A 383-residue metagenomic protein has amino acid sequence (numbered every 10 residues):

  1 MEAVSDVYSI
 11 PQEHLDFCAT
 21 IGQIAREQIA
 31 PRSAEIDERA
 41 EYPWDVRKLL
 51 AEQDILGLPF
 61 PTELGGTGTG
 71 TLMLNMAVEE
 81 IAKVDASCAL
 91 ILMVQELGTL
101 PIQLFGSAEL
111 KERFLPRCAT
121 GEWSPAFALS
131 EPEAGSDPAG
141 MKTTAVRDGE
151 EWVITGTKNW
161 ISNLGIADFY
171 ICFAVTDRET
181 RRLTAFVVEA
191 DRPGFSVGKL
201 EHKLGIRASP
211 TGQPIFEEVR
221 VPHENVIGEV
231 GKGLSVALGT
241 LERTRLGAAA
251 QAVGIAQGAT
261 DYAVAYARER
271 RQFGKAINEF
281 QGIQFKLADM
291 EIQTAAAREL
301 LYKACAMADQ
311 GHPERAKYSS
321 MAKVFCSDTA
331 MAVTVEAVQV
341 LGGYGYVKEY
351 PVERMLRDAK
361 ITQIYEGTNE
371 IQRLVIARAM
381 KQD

Functional and structural regions predicted by a protein language model:
M1-V84, C88-A89, M93, F105-L110 (+6 more regions): Alpha-helical interface subdomain recognition
T69, D137-A139, N163-D168, R181-R182 (+2 more regions): Short glycine/proline-enriched turns and hinge-like loops at secondary-structure junctions
L97-F105: Helix-loop "lid/cap" segments that line or gate small-molecule binding pockets
C118, E133-S136, W160-N163, V175-D177 (+1 more regions): Short Gly/Pro-enriched turn/cap motifs at secondary-structure boundaries
G121-L129: A short, Trp-centered hydrophobic/proline-enriched beta-strand micro-motif
G140, D191-P222: Flexible, small-/acidic-enriched active-site or ligand-binding loops
T155-V197: A short core secondary-structure module
P214-G239: A short, charged helix-loop
